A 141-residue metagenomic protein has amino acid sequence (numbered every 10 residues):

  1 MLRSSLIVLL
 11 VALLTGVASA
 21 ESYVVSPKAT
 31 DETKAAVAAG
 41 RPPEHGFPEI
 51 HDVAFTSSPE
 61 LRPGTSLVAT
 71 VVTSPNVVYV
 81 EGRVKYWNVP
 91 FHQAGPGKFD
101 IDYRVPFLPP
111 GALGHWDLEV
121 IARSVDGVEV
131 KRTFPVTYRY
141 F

Functional and structural regions predicted by a protein language model:
S5-G16: Bacterial N-terminal signal peptides
E21-L67, V72, F141: Short, compositionally biased P/S/T/A/G/V-rich stretches that sit at domain boundaries
V72-Y79: Short proline/glycine-enriched turn/loop motifs at strand-loop junctions of beta-rich domains
R83-V89, V125: Change "in extracellular beta-sheet-rich domains … of secreted and cell-surface proteins" to "in beta-sheet-rich domains
Q93, V128-Y138: Edge beta-strands of extracellular beta-sandwich domains
G95-V105: Aromatic sugar-binding surface patches on proteins that engage polysaccharides or sugar-phosphate polymers
F107-G114: Surface-exposed, short loops/turns at beta-strand junctions within beta-sandwich domains
V120-A122: Conserved structural position at the C-terminal beta-strand of extracellular beta-sandwich adhesion modules
